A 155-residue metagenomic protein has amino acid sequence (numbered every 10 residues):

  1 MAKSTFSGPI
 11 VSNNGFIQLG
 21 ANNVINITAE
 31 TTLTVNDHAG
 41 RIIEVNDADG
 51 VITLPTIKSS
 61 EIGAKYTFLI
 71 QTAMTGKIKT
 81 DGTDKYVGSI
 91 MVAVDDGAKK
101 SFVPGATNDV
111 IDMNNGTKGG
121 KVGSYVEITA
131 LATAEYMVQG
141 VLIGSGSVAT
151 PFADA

Functional and structural regions predicted by a protein language model:
K3-K99, A130-A155: Exposed extracellular interaction/assembly regions and N-terminal maturation sites
S101-S124: Structured beta-strand segments within beta-sheet-rich domains
Y125-T129: Short tryptophan-centered beta-strand motifs in secreted/extracellular beta-sheet-rich domains of glycan-recognition
